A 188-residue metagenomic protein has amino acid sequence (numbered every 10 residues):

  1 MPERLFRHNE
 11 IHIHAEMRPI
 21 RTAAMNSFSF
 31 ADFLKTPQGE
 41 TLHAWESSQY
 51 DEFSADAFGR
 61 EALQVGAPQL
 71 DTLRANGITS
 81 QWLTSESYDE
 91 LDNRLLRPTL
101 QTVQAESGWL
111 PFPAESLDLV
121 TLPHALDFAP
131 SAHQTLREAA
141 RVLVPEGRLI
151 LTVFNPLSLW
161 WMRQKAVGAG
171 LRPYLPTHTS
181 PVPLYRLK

Functional and structural regions predicted by a protein language model:
N9-A15: Short hydrophobic alpha-helical segments enriched in small aliphatic residues
R18-A55: Class I SAM-dependent methyltransferase Rossmann-like catalytic core, especially the SAM/SAH-binding loop
S48, E52-L110: Class I SAM-dependent methyltransferase SAM/SAH-binding core
G108-V120: A short acidic, Gly/Pro-enriched loop at the edge of an enzyme's catalytic core that lines a small-molecule cofactor
D118-H133: A short SAM/SAH-binding and catalytic strip from SAM-dependent methyltransferases
H133-R148: A short glycine-rich, Lys/Arg-flanked "PGG" loop and its adjoining helix->strand segment in the class I
R148-H178: Conserved class I S-adenosyl-L-methionine
T177-K188: Short alpha-helix
